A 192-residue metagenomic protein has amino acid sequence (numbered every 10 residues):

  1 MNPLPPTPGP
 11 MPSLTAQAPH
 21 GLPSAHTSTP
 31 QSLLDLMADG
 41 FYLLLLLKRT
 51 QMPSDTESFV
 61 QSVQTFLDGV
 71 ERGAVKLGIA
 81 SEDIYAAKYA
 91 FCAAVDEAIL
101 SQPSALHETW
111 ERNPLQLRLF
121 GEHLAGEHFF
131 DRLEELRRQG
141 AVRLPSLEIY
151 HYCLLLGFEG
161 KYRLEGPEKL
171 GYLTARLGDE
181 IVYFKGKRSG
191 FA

Functional and structural regions predicted by a protein language model:
N2-D96: Non-catalytic, solvent-exposed interaction/assembly segments
L33-G40, V63, I84-K88, G126-F130 (+3 more regions): Short runs of predominantly hydrophobic/aromatic residues within well-ordered alpha helices that form helix-helix
L43, G73, A94, R132 (+3 more regions): Residues that form generic nucleotide/phosphate-binding pockets
L46-P53, K76-I79, L100, S104 (+3 more regions): Intrinsically disordered or highly flexible coil/loop and linker segments, enriched in small and charged/polar residues
Y85, A90-L164: Membrane-proximal low-complexity regions enriched in glycine and acidic/polar residues
T109-P114, G171-L177: Short alpha-helical linear motifs
K161-L173: Charge-enriched, short contiguous segments at helix-coil
Y172-A192: Juxtamembrane amphipathic/hinge helix adjacent to a transmembrane helix
